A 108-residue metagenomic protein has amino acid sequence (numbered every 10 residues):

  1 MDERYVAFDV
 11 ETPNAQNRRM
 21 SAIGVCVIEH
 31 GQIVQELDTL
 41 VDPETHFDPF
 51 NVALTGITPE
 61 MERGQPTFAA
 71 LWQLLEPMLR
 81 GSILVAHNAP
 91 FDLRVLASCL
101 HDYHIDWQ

Functional and structural regions predicted by a protein language model:
M1-Q108: Conserved non-catalytic scaffold segment of RNase H-like nuclease domains
